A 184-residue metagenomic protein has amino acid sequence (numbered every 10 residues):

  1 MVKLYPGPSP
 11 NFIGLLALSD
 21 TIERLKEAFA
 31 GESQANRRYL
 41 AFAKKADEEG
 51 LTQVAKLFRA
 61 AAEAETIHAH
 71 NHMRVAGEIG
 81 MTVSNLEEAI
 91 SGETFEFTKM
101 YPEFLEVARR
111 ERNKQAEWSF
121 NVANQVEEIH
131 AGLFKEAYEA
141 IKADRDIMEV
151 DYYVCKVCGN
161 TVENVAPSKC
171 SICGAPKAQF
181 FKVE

Functional and structural regions predicted by a protein language model:
M1-K3: Short, positively charged low-complexity motifs
Y5-E184: Non-heme di-metal
